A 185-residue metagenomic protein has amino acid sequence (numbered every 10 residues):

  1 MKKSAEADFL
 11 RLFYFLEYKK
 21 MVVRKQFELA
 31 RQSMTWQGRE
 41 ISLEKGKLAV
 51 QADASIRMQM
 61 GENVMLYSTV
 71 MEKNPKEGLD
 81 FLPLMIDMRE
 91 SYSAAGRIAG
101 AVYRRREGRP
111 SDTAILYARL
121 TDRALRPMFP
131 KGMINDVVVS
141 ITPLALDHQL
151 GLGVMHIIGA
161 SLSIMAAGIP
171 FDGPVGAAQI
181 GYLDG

Functional and structural regions predicted by a protein language model:
M1-Y14: Positively charged N-terminal leader segments that act as targeting/secretion signals
K20-M21, P130, Q179: Charged, low-complexity terminal tails
M21-V50, S55-I56: Short, Gly/Pro- and small/polar-rich lid/capping loops
E40, A52-V137, P143, L150: Glycine-rich, flexible beta-strand/loop modules in the N-terminal catalytic cores of phosphate-handling
A99-R106, L116, L120, I164-G185: Small-residue-enriched alpha-helical segments and adjacent helix-cap loops that form tight helix-helix packing
H148-V154: Short glycine/threonine-rich loop-to-helix capping motif typified by GTGT followed within a few residues by an Asp-Pro
M155-A167: Stable alpha-helical structural segments in soluble proteins, enriched in small hydrophobic residues
